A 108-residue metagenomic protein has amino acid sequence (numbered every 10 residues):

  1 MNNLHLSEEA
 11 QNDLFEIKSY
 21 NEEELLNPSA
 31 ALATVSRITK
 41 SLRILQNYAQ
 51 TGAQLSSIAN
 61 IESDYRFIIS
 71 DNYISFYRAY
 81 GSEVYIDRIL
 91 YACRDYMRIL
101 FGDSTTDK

Functional and structural regions predicted by a protein language model:
M1-R37: Arg/Lys-rich, positively charged N-terminal/basic patches that mediate binding to nucleic acids
S19, L26, R43, N47-Q50 (+2 more regions): Generic structural signal for secondary-structure transition and capping sites
E23-T34, A53-I61, R88: Solvent-exposed interaction patches of small proteins and small membrane subunits
S36-K40, R66, N72: Hydrophobic alpha-helical segments of small multi-pass membrane proteins
R43-I69: A short, surface-exposed loop/turn module that caps and links secondary-structure elements
S70-K108: Enriched for short, Lys/Arg-rich terminal
